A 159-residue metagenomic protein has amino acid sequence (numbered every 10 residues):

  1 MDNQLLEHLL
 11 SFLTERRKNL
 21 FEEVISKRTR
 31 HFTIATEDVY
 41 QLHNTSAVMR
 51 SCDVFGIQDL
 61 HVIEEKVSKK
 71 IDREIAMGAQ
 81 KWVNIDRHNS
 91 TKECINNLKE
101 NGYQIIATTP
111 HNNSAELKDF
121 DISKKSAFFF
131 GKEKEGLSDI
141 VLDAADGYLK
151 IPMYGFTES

Functional and structural regions predicted by a protein language model:
M1-S159: Post-transcriptional modification and biogenesis factors for structured RNAs of the translation apparatus
